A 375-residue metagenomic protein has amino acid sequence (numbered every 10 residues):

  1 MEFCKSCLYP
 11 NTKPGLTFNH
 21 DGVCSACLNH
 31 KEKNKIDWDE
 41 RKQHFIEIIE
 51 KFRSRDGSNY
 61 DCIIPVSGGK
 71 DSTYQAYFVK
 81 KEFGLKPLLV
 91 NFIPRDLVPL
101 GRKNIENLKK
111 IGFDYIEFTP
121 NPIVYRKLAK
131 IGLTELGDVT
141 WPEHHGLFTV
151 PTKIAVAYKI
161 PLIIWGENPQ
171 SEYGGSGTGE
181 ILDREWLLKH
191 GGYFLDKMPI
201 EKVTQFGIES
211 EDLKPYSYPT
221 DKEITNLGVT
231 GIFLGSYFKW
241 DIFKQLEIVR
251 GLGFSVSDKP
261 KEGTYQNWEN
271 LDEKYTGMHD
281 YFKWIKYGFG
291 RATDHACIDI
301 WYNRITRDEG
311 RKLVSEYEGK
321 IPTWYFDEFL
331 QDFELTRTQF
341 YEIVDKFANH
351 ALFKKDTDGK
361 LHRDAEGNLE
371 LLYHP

Functional and structural regions predicted by a protein language model:
M1-C62, F78-P375: Nucleotide-activated chemistry modules centered on ATP-dependent adenylation/adenylyltransferase
C62-S72: Short, glycine-rich nucleotide/cofactor-binding loops
Y74-A76: Long, structured ligand/cofactor-binding scaffold of large enzymes
